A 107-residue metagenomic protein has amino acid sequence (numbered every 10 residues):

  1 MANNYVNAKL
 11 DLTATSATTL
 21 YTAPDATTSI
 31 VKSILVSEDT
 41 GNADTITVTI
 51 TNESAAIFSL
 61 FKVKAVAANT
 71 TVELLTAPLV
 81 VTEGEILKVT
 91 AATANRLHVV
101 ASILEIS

Functional and structural regions predicted by a protein language model:
M1-S33, T90-S107: C-terminal interaction-tip segments
V36-G41, A92: Short solvent-exposed strand-capping/beta-turn motif centered on an Asx-Ser/Thr pair
D44-T45, S59, H98: Generic domain-boundary/flexible-linker signal
T47-T51, V100-S102: Beta-strand signatures of extracellular beta-sandwich domains
V48, L87-V89: Hydrophobic beta-strand residues in large extracellular and virion-surface proteins
E53-I86: Intrinsically disordered, low-complexity Pro/Gly/Ser/Thr-rich segments with frequent PxxP/GP/PP motifs and embedded
